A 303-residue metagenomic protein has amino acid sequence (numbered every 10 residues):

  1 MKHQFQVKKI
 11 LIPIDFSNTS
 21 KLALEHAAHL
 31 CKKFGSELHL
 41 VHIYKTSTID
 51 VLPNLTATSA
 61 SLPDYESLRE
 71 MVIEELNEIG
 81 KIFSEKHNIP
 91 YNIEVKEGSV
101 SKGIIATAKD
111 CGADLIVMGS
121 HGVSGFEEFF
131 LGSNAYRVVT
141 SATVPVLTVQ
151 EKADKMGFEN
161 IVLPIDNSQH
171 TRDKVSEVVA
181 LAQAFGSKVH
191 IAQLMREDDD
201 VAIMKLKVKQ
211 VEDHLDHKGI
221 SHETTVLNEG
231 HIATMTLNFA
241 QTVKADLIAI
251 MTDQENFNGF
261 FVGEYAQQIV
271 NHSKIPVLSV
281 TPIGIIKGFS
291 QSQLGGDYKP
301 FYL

Functional and structural regions predicted by a protein language model:
K2-A60, N160-E223, A245-L247, H272 (+2 more regions): Small/aliphatic-rich secondary-structure junction motif
Q6, K33, K102-D154, Q241-S292 (+1 more regions): Gly/Ser-rich helix-loop-strand patches that form or flank binding pockets for ribonucleotide-derived cofactors
C31, F83, A108, A182 (+1 more regions): Hydrophobic pocket-lining residues that define ligand/cofactor binding sites across diverse proteins
S59-E74: A short acidic, glycine-rich active-site loop that binds or catalyzes chemistry on phosphate/adenosine moieties
K81, Y136, V179, L237 (+1 more regions): Active-site phosphate/pyrophosphate- and oxyanion-stabilizing loops and adjacent acidic/basic residues in soluble
I82-I89, L215-I220: Short helix-capping segments at alpha-helix termini
P90-I93, T224-T225: Rossmann-fold cofactor-recognition segment
V95-I104, L227-A233: Charged docking surfaces used in two-component/phosphorelay signaling
